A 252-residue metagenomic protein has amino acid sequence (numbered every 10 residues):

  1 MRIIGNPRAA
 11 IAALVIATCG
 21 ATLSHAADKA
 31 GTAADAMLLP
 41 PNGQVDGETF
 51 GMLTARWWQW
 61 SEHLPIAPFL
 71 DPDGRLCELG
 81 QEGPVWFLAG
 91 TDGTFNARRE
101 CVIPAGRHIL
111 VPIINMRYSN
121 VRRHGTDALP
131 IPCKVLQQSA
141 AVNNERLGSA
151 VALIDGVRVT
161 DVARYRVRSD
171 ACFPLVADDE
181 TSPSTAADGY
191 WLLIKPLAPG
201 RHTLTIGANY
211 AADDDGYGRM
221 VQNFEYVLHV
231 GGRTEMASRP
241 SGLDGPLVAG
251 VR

Functional and structural regions predicted by a protein language model:
M1-I11: Bacterial N-terminal signal peptides that target proteins for export
A10-G20: Bacterial N-terminal signal peptides
T22-A26: Sec/Tat signal peptide C-region and signal peptidase I cleavage site
D28-E82: N-terminal segment immediately downstream of the Sec signal-peptide cleavage site in secreted/extracellular proteins
H63-I103, Y226: N-terminal carbohydrate-binding/catalytic regions of secreted carbohydrate-active enzymes
V85-F173: Extracellular-facing segments of soluble proteins and assemblies that are Gly/Ser/Thr-biased and enriched in aromatics
G106, R117, I131-N144, A212-R252: Extended, polar beta-sheet/loop recognition surfaces of beta-rich domains that mediate binding to diverse ligands
L147-P199, T205-R233: Extended, well-structured beta-strand/loop surface patches that form recognition or cofactor-anchoring regions within
